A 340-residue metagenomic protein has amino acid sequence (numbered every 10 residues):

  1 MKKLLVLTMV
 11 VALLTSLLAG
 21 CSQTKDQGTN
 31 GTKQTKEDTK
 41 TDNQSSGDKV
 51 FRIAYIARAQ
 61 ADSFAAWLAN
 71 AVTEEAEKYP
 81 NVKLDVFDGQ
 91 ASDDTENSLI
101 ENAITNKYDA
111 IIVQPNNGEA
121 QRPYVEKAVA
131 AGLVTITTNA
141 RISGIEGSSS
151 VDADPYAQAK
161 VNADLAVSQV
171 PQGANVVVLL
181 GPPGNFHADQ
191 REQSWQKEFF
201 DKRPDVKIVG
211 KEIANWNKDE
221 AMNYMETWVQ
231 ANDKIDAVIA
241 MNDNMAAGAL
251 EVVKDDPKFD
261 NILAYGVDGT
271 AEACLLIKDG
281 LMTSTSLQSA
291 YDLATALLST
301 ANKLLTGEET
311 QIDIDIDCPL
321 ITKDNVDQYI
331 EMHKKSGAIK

Functional and structural regions predicted by a protein language model:
K3-L4, T8, C21-K340: A residue-level marker of the well-folded mature domains of exported/periplasmic proteins
V11-A12: Repetitive helical segments and hydrophobic/amphipathic motifs
S16-G20: C-terminal motif of bacterial Sec signal peptides marking the signal peptidase cleavage site
